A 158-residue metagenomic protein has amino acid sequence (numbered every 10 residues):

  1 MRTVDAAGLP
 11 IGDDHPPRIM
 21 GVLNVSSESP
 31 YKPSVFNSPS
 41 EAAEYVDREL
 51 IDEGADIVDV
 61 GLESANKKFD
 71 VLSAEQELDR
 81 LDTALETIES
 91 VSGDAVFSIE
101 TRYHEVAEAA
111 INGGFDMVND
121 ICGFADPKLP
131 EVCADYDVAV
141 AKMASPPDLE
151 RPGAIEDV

Functional and structural regions predicted by a protein language model:
M1-P30: N-terminal amphipathic alpha-helix/helix-capping segment at the start of soluble metabolic enzymes
P16-I19, V91-E100, F115-M117: Short beta-strand/loop segments at the ligand-binding rim of alpha/beta enzyme cores
V22-Y45, V96-S98, D148-D157: Active-site mouth loops of central-metabolism enzymes
L23, E49-L50, G54, E100 (+2 more regions): Conserved, mostly hydrophobic/aromatic
S27-Y31, D56-T83: Glycine-rich, proline-tolerant flexible connector loops at the mouths of alpha/beta enzymes
S27-Y31, S64-K68, G113, I121-V158: Conserved anion-binding
E44-G61: Catalytic domains of carbohydrate-active enzymes, especially glycoside hydrolases
D70-I99, D135-S145: Alpha-helix-loop-beta-strand connector modules within alpha/beta enzyme cores
